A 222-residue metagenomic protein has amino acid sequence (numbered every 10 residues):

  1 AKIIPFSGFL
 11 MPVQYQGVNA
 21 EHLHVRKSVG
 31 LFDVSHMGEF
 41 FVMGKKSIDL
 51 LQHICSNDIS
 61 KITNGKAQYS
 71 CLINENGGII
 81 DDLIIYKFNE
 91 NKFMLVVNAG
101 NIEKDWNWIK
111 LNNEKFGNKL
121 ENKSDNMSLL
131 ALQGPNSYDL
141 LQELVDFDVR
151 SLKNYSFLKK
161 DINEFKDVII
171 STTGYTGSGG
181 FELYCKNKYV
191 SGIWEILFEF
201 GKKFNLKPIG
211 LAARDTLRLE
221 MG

Functional and structural regions predicted by a protein language model:
A1-G222: Basic, glycine/lysine-rich polyanion-binding surfaces/domains
